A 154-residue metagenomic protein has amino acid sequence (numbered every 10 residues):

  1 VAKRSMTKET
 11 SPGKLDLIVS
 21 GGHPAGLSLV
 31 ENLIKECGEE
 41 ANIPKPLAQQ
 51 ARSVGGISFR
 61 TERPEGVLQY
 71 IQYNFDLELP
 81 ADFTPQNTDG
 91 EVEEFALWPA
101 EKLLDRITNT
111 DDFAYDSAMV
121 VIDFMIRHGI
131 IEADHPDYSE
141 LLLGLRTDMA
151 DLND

Functional and structural regions predicted by a protein language model:
V1-E39, I43, S53-G55, L145-D154: Conserved Nudix-box catalytic region and its N-terminal flanking loop in Nudix hydrolases and closely related
S5-K8, N42-T84, T110: Active-site segment of metal-dependent pyrophosphate-handling enzymes, primarily the Nudix hydrolase catalytic core
E9, P24-G26, R60, Q86 (+1 more regions): A broad, structure-centric signal for solvent-exposed, well-ordered loop/edge residues that line or flank functional
G13, L68, Q72-L79, F83-D154: Nudix hydrolase/Nudix homology domain
D16-I18, I34, E40, R60 (+3 more regions): General N-terminal targeting signals
